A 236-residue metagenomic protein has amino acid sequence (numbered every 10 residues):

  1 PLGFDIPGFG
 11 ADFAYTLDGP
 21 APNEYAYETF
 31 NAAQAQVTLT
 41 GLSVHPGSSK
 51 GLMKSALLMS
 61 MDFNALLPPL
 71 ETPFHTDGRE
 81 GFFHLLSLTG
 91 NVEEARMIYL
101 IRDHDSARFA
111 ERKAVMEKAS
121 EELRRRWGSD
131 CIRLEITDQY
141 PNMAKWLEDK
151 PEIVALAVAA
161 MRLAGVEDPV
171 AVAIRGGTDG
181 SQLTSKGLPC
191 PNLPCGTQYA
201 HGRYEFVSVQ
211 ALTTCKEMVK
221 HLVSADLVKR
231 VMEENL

Functional and structural regions predicted by a protein language model:
P1-A56: Fold-level recognition of mixed alpha/beta catalytic cores in primary-metabolism enzymes, strongest
A56-L236: Metal-dependent amide/peptide-bond hydrolase catalytic core, centered on the "pita-bread" metallohydrolase fold
